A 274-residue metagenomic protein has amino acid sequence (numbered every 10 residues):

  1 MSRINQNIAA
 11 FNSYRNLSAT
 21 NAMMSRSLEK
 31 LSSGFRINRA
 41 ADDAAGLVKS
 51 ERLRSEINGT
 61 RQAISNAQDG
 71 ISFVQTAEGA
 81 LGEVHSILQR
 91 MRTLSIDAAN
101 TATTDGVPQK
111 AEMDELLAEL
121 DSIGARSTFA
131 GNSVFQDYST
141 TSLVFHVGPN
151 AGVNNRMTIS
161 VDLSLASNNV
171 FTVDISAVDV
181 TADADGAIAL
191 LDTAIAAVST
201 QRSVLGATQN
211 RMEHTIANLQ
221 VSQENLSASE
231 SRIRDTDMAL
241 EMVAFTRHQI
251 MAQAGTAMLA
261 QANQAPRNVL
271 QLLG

Functional and structural regions predicted by a protein language model:
M1-G274: Primary detection of the long, small/polar-rich alpha-helical "axial" segments characteristic of bacterial flagellar
